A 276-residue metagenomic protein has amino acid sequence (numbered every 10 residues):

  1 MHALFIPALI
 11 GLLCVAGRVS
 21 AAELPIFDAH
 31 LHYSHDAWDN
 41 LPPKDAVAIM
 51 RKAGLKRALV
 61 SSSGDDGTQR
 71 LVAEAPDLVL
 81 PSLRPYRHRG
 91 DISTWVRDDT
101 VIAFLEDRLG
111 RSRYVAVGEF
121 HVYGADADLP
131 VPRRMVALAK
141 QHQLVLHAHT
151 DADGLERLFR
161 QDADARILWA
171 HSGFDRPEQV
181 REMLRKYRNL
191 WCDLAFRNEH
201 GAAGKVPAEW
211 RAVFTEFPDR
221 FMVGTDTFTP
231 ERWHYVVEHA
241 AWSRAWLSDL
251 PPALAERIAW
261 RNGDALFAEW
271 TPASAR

Functional and structural regions predicted by a protein language model:
H2-L4, L24-F27, D39-S61, D66 (+3 more regions): Mid-to-C-terminal alpha-helical segments outside catalytic/metal-binding sites
A3-R18: Bacterial N-terminal signal peptides
A16, A22-G124, L138: Mid-domain alpha/beta scaffold segments of enzyme catalytic cores
H30, M50, V117, A139 (+5 more regions): Conserved, mostly hydrophobic/aromatic
S34-D36, D65-T68, H88-G90, Y123-D126 (+4 more regions): Active-site environment of divalent metal-dependent phosphoester hydrolases
D36-P43, S61, T94, D98 (+8 more regions): Solvent-exposed, acidic/flexible segments
P42-I49, G67-L71, V101-R108, V131-M135 (+4 more regions): A general structural detector for well-ordered alpha-helical segments in enzyme core domains, enriched
V79, L83, V96, D126-V223 (+1 more regions): Catalytic pocket-lining loop regions of alpha/beta-barrel enzymes, especially the amidohydrolase/enolase/GH5 lineages
